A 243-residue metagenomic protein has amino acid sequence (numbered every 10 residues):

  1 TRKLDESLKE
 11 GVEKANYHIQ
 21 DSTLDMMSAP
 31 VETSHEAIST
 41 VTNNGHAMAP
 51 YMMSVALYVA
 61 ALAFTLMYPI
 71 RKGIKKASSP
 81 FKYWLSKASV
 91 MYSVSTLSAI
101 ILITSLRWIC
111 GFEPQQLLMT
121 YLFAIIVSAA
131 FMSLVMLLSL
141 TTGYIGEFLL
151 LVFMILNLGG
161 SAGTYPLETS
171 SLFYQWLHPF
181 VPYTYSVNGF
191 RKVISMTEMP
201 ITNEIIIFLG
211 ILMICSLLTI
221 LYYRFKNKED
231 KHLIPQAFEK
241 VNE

Functional and structural regions predicted by a protein language model:
K3-E243: Membrane-spanning alpha-helical segments of multipass transporters and channels
